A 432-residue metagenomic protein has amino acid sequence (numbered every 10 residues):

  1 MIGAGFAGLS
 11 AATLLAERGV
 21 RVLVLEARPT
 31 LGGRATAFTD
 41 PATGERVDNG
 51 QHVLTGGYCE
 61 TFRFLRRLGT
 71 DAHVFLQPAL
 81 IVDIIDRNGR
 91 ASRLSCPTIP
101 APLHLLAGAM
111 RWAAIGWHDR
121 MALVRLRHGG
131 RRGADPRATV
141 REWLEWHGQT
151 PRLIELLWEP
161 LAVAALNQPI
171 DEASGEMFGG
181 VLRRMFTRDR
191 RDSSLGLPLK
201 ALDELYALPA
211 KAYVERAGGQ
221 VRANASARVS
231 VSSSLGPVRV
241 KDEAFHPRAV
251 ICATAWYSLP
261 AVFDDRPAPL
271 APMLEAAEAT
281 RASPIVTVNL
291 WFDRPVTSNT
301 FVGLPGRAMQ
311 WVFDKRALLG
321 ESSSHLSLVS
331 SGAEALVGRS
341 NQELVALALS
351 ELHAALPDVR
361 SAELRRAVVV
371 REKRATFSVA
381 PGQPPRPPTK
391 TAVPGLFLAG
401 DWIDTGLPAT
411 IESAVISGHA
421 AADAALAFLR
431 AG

Functional and structural regions predicted by a protein language model:
M1-V24: N-terminal Rossmann-like FAD-binding beta1-loop-alpha1 element of flavoenzymes
A16-P41: Glycine-rich FAD pyrophosphate-binding loop
R18, L80, A225-V359, R386-P387: Mid-domain catalytic core of redox enzymes that form a hydrophobic substrate pocket/lid adjacent to a catalytic redox
G33-G56, V124-H128: Glycine-rich active-site loop/strand segments that organize a redox cofactor
T61-F62, R66-R67, D71-G180, T187 (+1 more regions): Mobile amphipathic helical/loop "lid" adjacent to a hydrophobic cofactor/ligand pocket
S95-P97, V302-G432: Conserved flavin/dinucleotide-binding core of flavoenzymes
G180-P237, F245-R248, A253: Helical element adjacent to the flavin cofactor pocket in flavoenzyme catalytic cores
